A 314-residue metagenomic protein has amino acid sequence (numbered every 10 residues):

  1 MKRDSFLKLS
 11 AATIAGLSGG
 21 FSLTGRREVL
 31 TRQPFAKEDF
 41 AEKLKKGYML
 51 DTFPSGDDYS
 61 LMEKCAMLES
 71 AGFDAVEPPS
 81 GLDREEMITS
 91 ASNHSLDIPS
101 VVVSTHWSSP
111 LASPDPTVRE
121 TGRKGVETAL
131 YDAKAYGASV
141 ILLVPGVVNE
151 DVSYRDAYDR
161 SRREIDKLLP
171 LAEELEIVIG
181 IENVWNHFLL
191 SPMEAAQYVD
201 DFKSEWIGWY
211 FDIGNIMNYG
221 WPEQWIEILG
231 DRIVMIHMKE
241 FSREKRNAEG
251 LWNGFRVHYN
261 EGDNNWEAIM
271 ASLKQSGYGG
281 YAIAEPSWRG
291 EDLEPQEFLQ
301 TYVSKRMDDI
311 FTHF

Functional and structural regions predicted by a protein language model:
M1-S5, G16-A36: N-terminal twin-arginine translocation
S10-A12, G16-S22, A112-G208, E267: Active-site acidic/histidine proton-transfer and metal-coordination neighborhood in alpha/beta enzyme cores
F35-Y59: Boundary/entry segment of secreted carbohydrate-active catalytic domains
L44-L50, V76-P78, I98-V103, I141-L143 (+4 more regions): Hydrophobic faces of well-ordered beta-strands that scaffold small-molecule active sites in alpha/beta enzyme cores
S55-M67, T121-Y131, Y219-W225: Short, acidic/polar
L68, G122, A133, I179 (+4 more regions): Conserved, mostly hydrophobic/aromatic
E69, D74-K167, N215, Y278-G279 (+2 more regions): Structural motif corresponding to the early beta-alpha repeats
V101, D166-D263, M270: Acidic/histidine-rich catalytic cores of soluble enzymes
